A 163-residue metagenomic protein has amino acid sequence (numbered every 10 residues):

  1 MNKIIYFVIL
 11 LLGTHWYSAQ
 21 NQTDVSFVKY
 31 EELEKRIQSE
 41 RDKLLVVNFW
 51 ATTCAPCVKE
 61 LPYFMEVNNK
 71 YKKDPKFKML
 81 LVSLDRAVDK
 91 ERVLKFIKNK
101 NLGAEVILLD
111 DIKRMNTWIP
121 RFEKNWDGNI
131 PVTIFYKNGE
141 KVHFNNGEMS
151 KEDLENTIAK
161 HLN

Functional and structural regions predicted by a protein language model:
M1-V25: Bacterial Sec-dependent N-terminal signal peptides
D24-L44: A short beta-strand-turn-helix
E40-L45, P75-K78, L102-E105: Loop/turn elements at helix/coil->beta-strand transitions in domains of secreted/extracellular proteins
K43-L45, W50-T53, R86, N129: Short pre-active-site segment immediately N-terminal to redox-active cysteine/selenocysteine motifs in thiol-based
F49-Y63: Conserved redox-active cysteine motifs that mediate thiol-disulfide chemistry, especially di-cysteine Cys-X(1-2)-Cys
P62-K100, R114-I119: Structural microenvironment flanking redox-active thiols in thiol-disulfide oxidoreductases
I97-I130: Short, internal strand/loop/helix patches that form the active-site neighborhood or redox-interaction surface
I130-N163: Thiol-/selenol-based redox modules, centered on thioredoxin-like and closely related oxidoreductase domains
